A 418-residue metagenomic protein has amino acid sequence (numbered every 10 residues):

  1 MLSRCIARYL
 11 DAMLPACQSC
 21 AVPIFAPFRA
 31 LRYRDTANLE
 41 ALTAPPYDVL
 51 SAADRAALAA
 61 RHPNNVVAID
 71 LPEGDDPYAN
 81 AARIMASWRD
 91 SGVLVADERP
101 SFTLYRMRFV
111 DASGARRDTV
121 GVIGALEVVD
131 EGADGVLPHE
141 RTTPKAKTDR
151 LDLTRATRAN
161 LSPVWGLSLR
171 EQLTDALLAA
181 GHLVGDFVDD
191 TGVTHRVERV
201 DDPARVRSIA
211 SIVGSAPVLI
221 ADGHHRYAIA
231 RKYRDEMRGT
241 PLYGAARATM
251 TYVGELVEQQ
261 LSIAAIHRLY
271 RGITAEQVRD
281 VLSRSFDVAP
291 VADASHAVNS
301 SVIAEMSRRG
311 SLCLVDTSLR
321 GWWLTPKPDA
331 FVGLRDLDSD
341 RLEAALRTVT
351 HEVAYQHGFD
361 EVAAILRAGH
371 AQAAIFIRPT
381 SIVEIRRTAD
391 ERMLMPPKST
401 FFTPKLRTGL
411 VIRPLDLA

Functional and structural regions predicted by a protein language model:
M1-S19: N-terminal amphipathic/basic-hydrophobic helices that include classical n-h-c signal peptides and signal-anchor
L14-A418: Surface-exposed, charge/polar-rich loops and edge strands
